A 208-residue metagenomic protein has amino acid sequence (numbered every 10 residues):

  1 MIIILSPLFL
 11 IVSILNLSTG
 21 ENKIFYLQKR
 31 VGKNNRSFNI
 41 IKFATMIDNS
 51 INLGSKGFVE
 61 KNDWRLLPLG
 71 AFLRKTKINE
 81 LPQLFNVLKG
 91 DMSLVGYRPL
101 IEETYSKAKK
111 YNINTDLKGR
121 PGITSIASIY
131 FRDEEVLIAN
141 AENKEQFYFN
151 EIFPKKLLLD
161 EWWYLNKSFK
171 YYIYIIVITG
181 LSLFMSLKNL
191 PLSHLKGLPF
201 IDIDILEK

Functional and structural regions predicted by a protein language model:
M1-N49, L165-K208: A hydrophobic, helix-centered structural microdomain
V12, Y26-L27, G54, V95-Y97 (+4 more regions): Short, hydrophobic secondary-structure boundary micro-motifs
Y26-R65, A127-F153: Short, glycine-rich, amphipathic interfacial segments at transmembrane boundaries or analogous
F38, W64, N79, P121-T124 (+2 more regions): Generic recognition of short, well-ordered alpha-helical interface segments
V59-I123: A short, structured surface patch at a secondary-structure boundary
P68, V87, S125-S128, Y172-T179 (+1 more regions): Generic recognition of well-ordered alpha-helical segments
R120-I123, E151, K155: A short, structural micro-pattern
L158-D160: A conserved mid-domain beta-alpha-beta active-site/ligand-binding segment of alpha/beta enzyme cores
